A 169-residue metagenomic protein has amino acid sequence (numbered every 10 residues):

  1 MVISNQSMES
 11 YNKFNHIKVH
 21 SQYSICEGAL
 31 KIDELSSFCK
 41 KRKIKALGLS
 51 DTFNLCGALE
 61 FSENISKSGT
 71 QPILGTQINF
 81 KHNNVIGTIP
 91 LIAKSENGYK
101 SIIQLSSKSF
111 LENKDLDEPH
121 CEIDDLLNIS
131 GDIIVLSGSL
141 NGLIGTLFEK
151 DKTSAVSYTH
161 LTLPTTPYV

Functional and structural regions predicted by a protein language model:
M1-L161, P167: Phosphodiester-processing cores and adjacent nucleic acid-binding clamps
